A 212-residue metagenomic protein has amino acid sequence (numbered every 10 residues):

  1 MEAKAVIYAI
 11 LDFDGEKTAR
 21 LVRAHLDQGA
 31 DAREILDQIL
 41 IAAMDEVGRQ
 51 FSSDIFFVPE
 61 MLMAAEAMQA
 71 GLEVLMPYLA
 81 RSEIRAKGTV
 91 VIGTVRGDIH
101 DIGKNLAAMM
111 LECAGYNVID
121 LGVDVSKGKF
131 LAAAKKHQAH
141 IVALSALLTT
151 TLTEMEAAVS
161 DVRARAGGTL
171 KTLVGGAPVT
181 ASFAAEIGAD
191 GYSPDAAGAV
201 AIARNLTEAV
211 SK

Functional and structural regions predicted by a protein language model:
M1-E83: Long amphipathic alpha-helical segments
T18, T94, T149-T151: Ser/Thr-centric signal marking residues that sit in or immediately flank functional binding/regulatory motifs
I41, R96-D98, P178: Short glycine-enriched loops at secondary-structure junctions
F57, I99-H100, T151: Alpha-helix N-cap/loop-to-helix initiation residues
R85-A86, T207-K212: Non-catalytic signal-transmission and effector/linker regions of two-component phosphorelay proteins
R85-L121: Glycine-rich active-site/cofactor-binding loop and its immediate structural neighborhood
A107-A114, I119-A189, D195-R204, E208: Cofactor-cradling patches in redox/metallo enzymes
